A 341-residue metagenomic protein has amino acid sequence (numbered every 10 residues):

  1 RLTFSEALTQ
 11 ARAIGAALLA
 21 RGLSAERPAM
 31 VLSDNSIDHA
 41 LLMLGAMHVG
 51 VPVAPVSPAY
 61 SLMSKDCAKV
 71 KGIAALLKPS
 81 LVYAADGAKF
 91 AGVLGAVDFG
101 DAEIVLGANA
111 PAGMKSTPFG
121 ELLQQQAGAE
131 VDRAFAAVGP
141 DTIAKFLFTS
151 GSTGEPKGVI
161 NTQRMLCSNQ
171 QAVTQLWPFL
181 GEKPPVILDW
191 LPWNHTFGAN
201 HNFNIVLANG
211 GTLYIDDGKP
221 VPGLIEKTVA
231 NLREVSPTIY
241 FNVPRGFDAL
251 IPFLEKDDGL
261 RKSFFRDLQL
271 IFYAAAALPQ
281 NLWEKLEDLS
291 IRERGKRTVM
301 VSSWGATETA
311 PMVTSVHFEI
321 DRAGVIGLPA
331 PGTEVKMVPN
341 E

Functional and structural regions predicted by a protein language model:
R1-L44, S61-K71, P118-A127, N161-Q163: Conserved AMP-binding/adenylate-forming core of the ANL superfamily
L2-E6, F135-A136, A144-Q171, V316-H317: Conserved AMP-binding A3 loop
L8-I14, Q125-A129, P140, V159-L180 (+1 more regions): Conserved structural elements of the adenylate-forming
R21, H48-E121: Structural core segment of the AMP-binding/adenylate-forming
Y60-G95, G128, N169-L188, V221-T238: Conserved ATP-dependent adenylate/AMP-binding module captured primarily in the ANL superfamily
V105-G107, P111-F148, E155, F179-V186: Conserved pre-ATP/AMP-binding loop-to-beta segment of ANL
E121, N209-G211, V229, T238-F241 (+2 more regions): Gly/Ser/Thr-rich phosphate-binding loop
C167-V186, T196-F241, R245-K262, E334: Conserved AMP-binding/adenylation subdomain of ANL enzymes
